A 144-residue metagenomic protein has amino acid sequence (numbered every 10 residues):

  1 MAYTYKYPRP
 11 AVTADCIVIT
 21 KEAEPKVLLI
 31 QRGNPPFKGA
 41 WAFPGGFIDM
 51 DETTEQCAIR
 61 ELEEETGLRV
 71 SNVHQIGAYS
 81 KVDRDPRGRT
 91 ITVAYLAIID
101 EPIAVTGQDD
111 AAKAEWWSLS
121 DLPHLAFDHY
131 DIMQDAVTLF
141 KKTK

Functional and structural regions predicted by a protein language model:
M1-A2, S80: Short alpha-helical segments and helix-capping/turn motifs at coil-helix boundaries
A2-A42, E55, V70: N-terminal strand-loop-strand
I48-F140: Unchanged
T143-K144: Polybasic "coupling" helices that flank or enter modular domains
